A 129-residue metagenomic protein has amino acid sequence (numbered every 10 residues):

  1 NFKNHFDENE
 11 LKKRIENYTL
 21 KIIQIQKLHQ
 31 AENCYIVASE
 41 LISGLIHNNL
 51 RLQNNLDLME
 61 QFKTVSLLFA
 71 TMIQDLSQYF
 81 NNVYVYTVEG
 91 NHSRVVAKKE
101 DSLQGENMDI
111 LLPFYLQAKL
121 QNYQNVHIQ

Functional and structural regions predicted by a protein language model:
N1-Q129: Extended recognition/assembly regions associated with phosphoester-bond processing machinery
